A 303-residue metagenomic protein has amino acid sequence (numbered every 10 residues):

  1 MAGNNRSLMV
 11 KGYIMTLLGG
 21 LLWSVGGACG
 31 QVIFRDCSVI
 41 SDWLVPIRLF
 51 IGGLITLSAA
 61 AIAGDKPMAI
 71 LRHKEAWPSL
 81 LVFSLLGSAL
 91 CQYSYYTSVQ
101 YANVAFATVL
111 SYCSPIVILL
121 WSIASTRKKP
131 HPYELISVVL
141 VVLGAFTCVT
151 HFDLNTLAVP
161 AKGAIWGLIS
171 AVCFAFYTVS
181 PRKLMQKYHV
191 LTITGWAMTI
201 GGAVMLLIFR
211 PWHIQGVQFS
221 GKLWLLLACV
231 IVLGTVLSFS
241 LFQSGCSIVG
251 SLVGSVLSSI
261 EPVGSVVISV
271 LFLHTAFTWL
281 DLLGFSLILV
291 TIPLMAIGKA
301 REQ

Functional and structural regions predicted by a protein language model:
M1-I47, G52, L85, T156-K183 (+1 more regions): Glycine-/small-residue-enriched transmembrane alpha-helix faces in small-molecule transporters and effluxers
L8-Y13, S38-P46, L71-P78, T150-C173 (+2 more regions): Juxtamembrane helix-entry segments on the extracytoplasmic side of multipass membrane proteins
G20, I47, S88, Q92 (+3 more regions): Helix-helix packing/entry segments at the starts of transmembrane helices
W23-S24, G52, F83-Q92, S114 (+6 more regions): Transmembrane alpha-helical core positions of polytopic small-molecule transporters
I33, L44, R48, S98 (+8 more regions): Hydrophobic/aromatic residues within transmembrane alpha-helices of multi-pass small-molecule transporters
C37-L90, V117-W121, C173-S180, T194-H213 (+3 more regions): Transmembrane alpha-helices of multi-pass small-molecule transport proteins
T56, W121, P130-H151, M205 (+3 more regions): Hydrophobic transmembrane alpha-helices of multi-pass small-molecule transport proteins
A63-A105, T147, I231-V249: Specific transmembrane alpha-helical segments of multi-pass solute transporters/efflux pumps, especially DMT/EamA
